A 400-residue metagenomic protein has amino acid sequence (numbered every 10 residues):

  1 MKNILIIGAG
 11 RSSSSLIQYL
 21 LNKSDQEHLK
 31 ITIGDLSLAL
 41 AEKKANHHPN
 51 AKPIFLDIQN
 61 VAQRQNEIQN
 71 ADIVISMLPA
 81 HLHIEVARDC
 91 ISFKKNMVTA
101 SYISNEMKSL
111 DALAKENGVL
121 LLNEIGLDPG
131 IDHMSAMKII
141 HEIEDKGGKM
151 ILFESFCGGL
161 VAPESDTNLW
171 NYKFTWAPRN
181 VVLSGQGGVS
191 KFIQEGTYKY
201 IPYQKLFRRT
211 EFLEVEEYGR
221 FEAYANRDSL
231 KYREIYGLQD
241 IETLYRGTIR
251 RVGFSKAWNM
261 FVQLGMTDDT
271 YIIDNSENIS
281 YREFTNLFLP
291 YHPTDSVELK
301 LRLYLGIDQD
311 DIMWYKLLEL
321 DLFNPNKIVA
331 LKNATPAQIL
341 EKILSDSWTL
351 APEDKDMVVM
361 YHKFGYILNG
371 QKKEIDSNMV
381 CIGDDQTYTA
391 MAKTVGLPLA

Functional and structural regions predicted by a protein language model:
S12: Hydrophobic/small residue at the entry helix of a nucleotide-binding pocket
L36-L40, S104: Helix N-cap at the beta1-alpha1 junction of Rossmann-like dinucleotide-binding domains, i.e., the first residues
H47-N60: Rossmann-fold cofactor-recognition segment
I58-N70: Conserved Rossmann-fold cofactor-binding substructure of NAD(P)-dependent oxidoreductases
D72-M77, M97-T99: N-terminal Rossmann-like NAD(P) cofactor-binding module of classical short-chain dehydrogenase/reductase
D89-M107: ADP-ribose/adenylate-binding Rossmann-like module
S101-N123: Rossmann-fold NAD(P)-binding glycine/threonine-rich loop
D145-A400: C-terminal catalytic/substrate-binding lobe primarily of soluble NAD(P)-dependent oxidoreductases
